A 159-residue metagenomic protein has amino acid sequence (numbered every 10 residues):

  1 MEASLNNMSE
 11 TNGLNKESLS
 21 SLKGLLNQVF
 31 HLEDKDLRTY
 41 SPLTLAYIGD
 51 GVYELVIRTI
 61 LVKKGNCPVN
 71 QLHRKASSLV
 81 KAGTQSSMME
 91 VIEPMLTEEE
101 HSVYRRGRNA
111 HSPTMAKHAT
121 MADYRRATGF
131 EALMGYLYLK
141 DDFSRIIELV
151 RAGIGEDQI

Functional and structural regions predicted by a protein language model:
M1-I159: Double-stranded RNA-binding/processing signature
